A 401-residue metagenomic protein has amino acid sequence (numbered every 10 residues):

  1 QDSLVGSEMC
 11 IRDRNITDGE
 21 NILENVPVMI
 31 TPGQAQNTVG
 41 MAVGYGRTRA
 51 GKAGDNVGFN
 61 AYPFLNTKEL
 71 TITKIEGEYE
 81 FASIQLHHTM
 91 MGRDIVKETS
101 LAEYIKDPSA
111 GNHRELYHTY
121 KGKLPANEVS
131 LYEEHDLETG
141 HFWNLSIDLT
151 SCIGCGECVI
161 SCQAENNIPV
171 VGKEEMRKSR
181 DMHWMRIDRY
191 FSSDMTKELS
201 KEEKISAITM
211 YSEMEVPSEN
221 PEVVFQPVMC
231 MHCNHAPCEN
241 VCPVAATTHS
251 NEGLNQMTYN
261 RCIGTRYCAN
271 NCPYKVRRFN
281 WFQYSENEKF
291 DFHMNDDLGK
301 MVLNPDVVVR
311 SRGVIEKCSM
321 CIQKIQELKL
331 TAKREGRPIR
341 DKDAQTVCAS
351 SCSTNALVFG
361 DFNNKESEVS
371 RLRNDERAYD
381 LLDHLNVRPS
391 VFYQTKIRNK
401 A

Functional and structural regions predicted by a protein language model:
Q1-G6, I11: Single conserved hydrophobic/aromatic residue that forms the stacking wall/gate of nucleotide- or nucleobase-binding
S7, M41-A42, S100, D148: Helix N-cap / beta->alpha transition motif
R12-I22: Short conserved beta-strand and strand-loop elements enriched in small hydrophobics with frequent Asp/Gly
L23-E24, A35-Q36, T48-R49, E286-E288: Short gly/pro/ser/thr-enriched loop/turn and capping motifs at secondary-structure boundaries
N25-I30: Short beta-strand-centered aromatic/proline hotspots
G33-Y45: Short, solvent-exposed secondary-structure boundary/capping segments
G40, R47-N56: Phosphate-backbone binding interfaces of nucleic-acid-interacting proteins
G54, A61-A401: Non-ligating segments of multi-cofactor redox enzymes
